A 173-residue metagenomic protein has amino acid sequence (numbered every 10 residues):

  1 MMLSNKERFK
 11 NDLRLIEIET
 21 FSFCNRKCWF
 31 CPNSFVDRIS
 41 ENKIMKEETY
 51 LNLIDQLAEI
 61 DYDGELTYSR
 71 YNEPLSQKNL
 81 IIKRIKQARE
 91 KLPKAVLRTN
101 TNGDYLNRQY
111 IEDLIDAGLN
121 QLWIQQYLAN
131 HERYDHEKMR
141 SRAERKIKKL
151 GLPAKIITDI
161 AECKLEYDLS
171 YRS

Functional and structural regions predicted by a protein language model:
M1-K10: Radical SAM enzyme core and accessory elements
K10-S173: Conserved glycine-rich "GG(E/T)P / GGGxP" loop and the immediately following alpha-helix in the radical SAM core
